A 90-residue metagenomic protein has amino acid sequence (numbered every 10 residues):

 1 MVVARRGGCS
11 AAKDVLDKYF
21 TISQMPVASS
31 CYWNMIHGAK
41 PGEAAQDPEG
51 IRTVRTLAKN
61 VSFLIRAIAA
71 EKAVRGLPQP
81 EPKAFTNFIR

Functional and structural regions predicted by a protein language model:
M1-Y32: Helix-loop-strand module that forms the ligand-binding subsite of alpha/beta enzymes
P26-R90: Glycine-rich phosphate/pyrophosphate-binding loop and the adjoining helix
